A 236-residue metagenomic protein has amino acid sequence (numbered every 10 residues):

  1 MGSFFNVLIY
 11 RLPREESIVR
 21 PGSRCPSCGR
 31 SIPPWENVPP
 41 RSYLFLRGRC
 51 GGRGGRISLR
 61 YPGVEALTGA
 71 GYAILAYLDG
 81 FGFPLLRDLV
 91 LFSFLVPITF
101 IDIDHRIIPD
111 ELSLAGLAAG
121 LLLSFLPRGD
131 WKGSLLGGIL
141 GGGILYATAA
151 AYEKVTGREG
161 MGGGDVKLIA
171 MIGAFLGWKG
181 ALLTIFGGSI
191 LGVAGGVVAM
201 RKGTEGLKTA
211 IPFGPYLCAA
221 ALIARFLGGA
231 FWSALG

Functional and structural regions predicted by a protein language model:
F5, I9, G71-D79, A119-L123 (+6 more regions): Alpha-helical membrane-inserting segments
F5-R60, F213: Membrane-proximal soluble regions of multi-pass membrane proteins
N6, V64-L67: Replace "small metal-dependent catalytic modules" with "small catalytic or cofactor-binding modules
N6-L12, R47-G55, L95-I107, A147-E159 (+1 more regions): C-terminal ends of transmembrane helices
S58-E65, D110: Select subsegments of transmembrane alpha-helices in polytopic membrane proteins, especially boundary-proximal
P84-L85, V90-V193, S233-G236: Functional transmembrane core segments of multi-pass inner-membrane proteins
G162-G164, V197-I223: Interfacial loop-to-transmembrane junctions
